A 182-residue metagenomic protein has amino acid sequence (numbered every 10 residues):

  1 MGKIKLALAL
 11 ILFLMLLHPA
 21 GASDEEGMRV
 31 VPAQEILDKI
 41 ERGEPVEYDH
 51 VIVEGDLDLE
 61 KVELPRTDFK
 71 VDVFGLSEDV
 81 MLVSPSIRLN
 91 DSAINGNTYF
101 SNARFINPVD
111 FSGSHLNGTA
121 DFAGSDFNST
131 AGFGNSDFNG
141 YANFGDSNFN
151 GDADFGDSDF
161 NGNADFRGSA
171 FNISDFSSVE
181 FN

Functional and structural regions predicted by a protein language model:
M1-K3: N-terminal secretory signal peptides that target proteins for export/translocation
A7-L17: Bacterial N-terminal signal peptides
P19-D24: Boundary at the C-terminal end of the N-terminal hydrophobic targeting segment
E26-R29: Intrinsic-disorder-associated interaction segments
V31-N182: Tandem repeat scaffolds
